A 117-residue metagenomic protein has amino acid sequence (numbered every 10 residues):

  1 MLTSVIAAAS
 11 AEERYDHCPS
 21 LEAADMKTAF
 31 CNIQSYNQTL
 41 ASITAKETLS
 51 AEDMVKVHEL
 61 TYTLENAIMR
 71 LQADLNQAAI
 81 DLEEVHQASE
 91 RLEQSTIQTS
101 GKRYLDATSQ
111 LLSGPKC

Functional and structural regions predicted by a protein language model:
S4-A8: N-terminal signal peptide c-region/cleavage motif recognized by signal peptidases
A9-V55: Immediate post-signal-peptide N-terminus of mature secreted/exported proteins
F30, Q34-A45, N76-E90, G101 (+1 more regions): Regular secondary-structure segments
K46, T63, R70, Q110-C117: A structural signal for alpha-helix termini and helix-coil/disorder junctions
K56-T96: Long, amphipathic, charge-rich alpha-helical segments that form helical bundles/coiled-coils
S89-C117: C-terminal amphipathic alpha-helix
